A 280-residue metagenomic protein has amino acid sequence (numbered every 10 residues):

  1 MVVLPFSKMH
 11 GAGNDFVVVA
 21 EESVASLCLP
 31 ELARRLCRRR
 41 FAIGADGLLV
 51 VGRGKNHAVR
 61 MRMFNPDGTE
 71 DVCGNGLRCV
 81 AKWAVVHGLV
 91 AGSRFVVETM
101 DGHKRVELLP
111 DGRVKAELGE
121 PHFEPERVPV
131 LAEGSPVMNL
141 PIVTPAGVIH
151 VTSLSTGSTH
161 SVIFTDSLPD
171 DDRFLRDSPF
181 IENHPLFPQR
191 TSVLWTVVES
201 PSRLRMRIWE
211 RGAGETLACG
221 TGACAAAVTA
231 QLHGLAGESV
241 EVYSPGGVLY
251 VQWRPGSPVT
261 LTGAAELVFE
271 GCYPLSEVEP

Functional and structural regions predicted by a protein language model:
M1-D111, V162-P280: A glycine-rich beta-to-alpha transition motif near the start of alpha/beta enzyme domains, typified by
V114, H122-E124: Ligand-binding beta-strand-loop-alpha-helix segment within the catalytic cores of soluble metabolic enzymes
P125-P136, E270-L275: Extended Gly/Ser/Thr-rich low-complexity repeat segments, especially those forming or decorating extracellular
M138-D170: Internal active-site segments that recognize and position negatively charged phosphoryl groups and nucleotide moieties
